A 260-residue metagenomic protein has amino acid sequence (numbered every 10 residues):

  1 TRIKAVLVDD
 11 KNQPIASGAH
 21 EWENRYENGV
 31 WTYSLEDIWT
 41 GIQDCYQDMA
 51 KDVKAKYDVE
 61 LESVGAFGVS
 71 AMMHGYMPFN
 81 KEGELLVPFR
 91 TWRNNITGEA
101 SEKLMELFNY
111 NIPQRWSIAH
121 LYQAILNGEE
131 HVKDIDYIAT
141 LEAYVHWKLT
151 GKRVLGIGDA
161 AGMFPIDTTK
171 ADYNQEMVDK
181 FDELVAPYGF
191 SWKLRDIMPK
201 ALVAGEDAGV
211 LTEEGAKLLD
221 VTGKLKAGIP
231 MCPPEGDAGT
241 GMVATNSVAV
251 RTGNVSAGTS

Functional and structural regions predicted by a protein language model:
T1-E36, E84-T91: Short glycine-rich, Thr/Ser-proximal phosphate-binding strand/loop in the N-terminal lobe of ATP-dependent enzymes
T32, D44-S260: Glycine-rich phosphate-binding/catalytic subdomain of phosphoryl-transfer and nucleotide/sugar-phosphate-processing
D37, G41: Charged catalytic carboxylate motif
